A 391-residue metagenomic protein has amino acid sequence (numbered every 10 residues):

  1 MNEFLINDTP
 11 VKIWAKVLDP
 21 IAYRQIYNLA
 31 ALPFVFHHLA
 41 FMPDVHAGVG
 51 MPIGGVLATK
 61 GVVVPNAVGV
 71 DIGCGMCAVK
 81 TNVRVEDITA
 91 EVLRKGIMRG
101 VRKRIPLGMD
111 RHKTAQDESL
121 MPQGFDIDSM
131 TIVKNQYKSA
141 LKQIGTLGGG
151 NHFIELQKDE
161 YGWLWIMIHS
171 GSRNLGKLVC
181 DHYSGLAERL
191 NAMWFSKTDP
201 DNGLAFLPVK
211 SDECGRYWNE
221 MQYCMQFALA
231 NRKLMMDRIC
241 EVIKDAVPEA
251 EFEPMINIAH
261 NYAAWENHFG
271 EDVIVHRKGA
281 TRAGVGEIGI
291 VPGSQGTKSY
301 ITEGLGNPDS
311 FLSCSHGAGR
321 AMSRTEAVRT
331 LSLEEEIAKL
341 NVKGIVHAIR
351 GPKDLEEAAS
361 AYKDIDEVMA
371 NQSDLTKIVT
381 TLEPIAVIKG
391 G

Functional and structural regions predicted by a protein language model:
N2-Q25, F34-L39, A47-I53, L57 (+3 more regions): Domain-length cofactor-binding catalytic modules of enzymes
A30: Beta-strand elements of modular eukaryotic interaction domains
A67-I127: A generic, well-ordered mixed alpha/beta core segment in the N-terminal half of proteins
